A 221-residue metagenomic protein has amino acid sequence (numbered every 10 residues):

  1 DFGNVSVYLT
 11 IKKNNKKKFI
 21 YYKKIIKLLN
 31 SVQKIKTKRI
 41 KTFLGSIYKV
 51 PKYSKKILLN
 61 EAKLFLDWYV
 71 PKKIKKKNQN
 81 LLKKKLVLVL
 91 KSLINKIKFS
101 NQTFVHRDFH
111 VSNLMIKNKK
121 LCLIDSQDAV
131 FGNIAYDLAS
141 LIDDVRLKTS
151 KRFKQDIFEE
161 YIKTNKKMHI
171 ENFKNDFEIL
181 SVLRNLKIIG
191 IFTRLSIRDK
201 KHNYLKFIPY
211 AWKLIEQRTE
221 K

Functional and structural regions predicted by a protein language model:
D1-L59, K98: ATP-binding pocket architecture of kinase catalytic cores
K18, Y22-I25, L58, K83-L86 (+2 more regions): Hydrophobic packing residues in well-ordered alpha-helices of helical domains and bundles
L29-Q33, L90-L138, K148-T149: Active-site acidic catalytic loop and adjacent metal/ATP-binding pocket of ATP-dependent phosphoryl transfer enzymes
V32, K38-Y48, K55-L59, H106 (+4 more regions): Glycan-recognition and catalytic cores of secretory/periplasmic carbohydrate-active enzymes
T37, T42-G45, K49, K56-I57 (+2 more regions): An alpha-helical support segment within catalytic cores of ATP-dependent transferases
V50-Y53, I170-S181: All-alpha amphipathic helical-bundle segments outside canonical DNA-binding/catalytic cores that form hydrophobic
K63-K73, I134-M168, V182-D199, Y210-R218: Active-site activation/catalytic loop segments of kinase-like enzymes and analogous catalytic loops in related
